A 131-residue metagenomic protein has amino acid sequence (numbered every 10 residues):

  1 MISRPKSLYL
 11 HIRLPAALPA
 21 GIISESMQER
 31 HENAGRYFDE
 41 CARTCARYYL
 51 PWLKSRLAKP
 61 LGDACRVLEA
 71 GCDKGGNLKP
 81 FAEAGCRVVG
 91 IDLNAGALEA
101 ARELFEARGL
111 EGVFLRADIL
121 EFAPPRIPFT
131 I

Functional and structural regions predicted by a protein language model:
S3-G62, P80: Conserved class I S-adenosyl-L-methionine
A64-D73: Conserved class I S-adenosyl-L-methionine
K74-A84: Conserved SAM-binding loop of SAM-dependent methyltransferases across substrates and taxa, primarily the Class I
R87-D92: Conserved SAM-binding motif I beta-strand of class I
N94-G96: Conserved SAM/SAH-binding beta-strand->alpha-helix loop
A101-R102: Conserved SAM-binding loop
R108-L120: Conserved SAM-binding strand-loop segment of SAM-dependent methyltransferases
P124-I131: A short acidic, Gly/Pro-enriched loop at the edge of an enzyme's catalytic core that lines a small-molecule cofactor
